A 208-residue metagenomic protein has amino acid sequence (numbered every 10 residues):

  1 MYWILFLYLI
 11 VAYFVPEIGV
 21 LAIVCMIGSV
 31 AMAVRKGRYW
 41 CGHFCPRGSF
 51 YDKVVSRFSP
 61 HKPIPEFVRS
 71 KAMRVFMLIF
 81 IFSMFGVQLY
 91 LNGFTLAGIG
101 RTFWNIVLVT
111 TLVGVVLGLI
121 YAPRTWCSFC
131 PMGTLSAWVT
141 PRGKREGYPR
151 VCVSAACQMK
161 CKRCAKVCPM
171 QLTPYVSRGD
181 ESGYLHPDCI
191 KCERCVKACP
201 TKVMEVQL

Functional and structural regions predicted by a protein language model:
M1-L208: Non-ligating segments of multi-cofactor redox enzymes
